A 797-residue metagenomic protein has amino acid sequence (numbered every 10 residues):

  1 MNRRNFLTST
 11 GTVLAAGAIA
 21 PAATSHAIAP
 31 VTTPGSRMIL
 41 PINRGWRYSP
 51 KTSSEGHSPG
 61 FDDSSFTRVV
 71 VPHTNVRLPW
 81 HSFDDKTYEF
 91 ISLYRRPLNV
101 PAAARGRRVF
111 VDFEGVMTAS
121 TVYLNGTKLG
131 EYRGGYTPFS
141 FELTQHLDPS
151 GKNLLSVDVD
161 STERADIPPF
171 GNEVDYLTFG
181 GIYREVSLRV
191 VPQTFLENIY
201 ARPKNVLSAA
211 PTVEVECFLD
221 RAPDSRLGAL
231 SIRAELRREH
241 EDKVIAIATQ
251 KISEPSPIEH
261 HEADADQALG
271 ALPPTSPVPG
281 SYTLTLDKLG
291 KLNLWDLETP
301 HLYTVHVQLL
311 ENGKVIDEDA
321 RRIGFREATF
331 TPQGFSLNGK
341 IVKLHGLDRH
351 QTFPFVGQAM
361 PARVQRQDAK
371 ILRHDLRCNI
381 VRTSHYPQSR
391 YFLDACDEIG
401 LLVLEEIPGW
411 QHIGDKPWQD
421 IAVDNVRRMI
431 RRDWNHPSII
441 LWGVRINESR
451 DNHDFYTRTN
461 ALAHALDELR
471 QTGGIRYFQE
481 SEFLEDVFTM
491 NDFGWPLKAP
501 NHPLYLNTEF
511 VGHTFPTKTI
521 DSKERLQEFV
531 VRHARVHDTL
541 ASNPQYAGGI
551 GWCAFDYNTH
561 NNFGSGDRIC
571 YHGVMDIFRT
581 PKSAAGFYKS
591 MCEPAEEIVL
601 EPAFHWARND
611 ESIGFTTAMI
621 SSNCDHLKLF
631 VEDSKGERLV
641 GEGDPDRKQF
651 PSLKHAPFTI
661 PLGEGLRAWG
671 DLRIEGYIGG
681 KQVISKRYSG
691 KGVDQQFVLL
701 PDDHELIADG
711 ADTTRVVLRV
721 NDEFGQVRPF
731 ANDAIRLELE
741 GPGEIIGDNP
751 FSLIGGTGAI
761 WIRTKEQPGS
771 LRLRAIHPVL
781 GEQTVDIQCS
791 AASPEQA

Functional and structural regions predicted by a protein language model:
N5-A27: N-terminal export signals
P21-K51: C-terminal segment of N-terminal export signals and the immediately downstream linker at the start of the mature
L40, S49-T52, E89-N198, A222 (+6 more regions): Accessory beta-strand-rich segments of carbohydrate-active enzymes
H73-V100, A104-D112, M117-L124, G130 (+6 more regions): Active-site-adjacent substrate/metal-binding segments within catalytic domains of carbohydrate-active enzymes
L124-L154, D158-G171, P255-V278, T285-W295 (+1 more regions): Beta-strand-rich ligand-recognition modules
D148, R221-T329: Extended acidic/polar, glycine-enriched regions that form or flank non-catalytic beta-rich accessory modules
V215-L219, T616-S622, A711-P729, L773-A775: Beta-strand-rich structural segments
K370-H374, I380-D610, G614-A618, E642: Substrate-binding/catalytic cleft of secreted carbohydrate-active enzymes, primarily glycoside hydrolases
